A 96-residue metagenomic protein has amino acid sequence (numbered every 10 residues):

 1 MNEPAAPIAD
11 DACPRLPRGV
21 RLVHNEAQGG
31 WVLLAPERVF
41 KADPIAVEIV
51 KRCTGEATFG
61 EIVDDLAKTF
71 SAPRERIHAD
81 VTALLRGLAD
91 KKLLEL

Functional and structural regions predicted by a protein language model:
M1-V47, K51: Acidic, low-complexity/disordered tracts enriched in E/D and polar residues
R38-L96: Long, charge-rich, low-complexity alpha-helical segments
